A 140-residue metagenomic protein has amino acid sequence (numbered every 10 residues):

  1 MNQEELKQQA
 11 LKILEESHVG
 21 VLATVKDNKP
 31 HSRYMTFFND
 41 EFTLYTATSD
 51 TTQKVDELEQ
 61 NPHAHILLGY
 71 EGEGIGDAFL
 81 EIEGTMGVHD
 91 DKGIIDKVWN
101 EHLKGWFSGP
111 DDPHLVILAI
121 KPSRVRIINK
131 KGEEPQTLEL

Functional and structural regions predicted by a protein language model:
M1-G20, E139-L140: Extreme N-terminal tail/first-helix region
Q3-K7, T51-T52, E101-L103: Charged, amphipathic alpha-helical segments
E16-V21, V98-H102: Short Pro/Gly-enriched beta-strand edge/turn motifs at strand-loop
S17-D50, L58, H65-G69, L80-E81: Short beta-strand segments
F38, G84-V88, G132-E133: A short, sequence-level motif marking secondary-structure junctions
V55-R126: Short, structured beta-strand-loop surface elements
R126, K130-G132: A hydrophobic membrane-anchoring alpha-helix module
G132-L140: Flexible glycine-rich active-site/ligand-binding loops centered on an Asp-His dyad
